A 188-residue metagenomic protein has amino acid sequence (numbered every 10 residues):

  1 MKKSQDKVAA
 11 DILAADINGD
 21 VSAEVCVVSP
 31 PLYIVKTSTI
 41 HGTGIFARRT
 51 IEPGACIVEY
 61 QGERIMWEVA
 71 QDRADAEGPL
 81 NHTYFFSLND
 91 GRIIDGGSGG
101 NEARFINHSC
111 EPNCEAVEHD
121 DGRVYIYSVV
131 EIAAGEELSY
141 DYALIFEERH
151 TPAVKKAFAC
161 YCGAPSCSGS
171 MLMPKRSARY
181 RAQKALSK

Functional and structural regions predicted by a protein language model:
K2-D11, I17, V21, C110-K188: C-terminal SET catalytic tail plus cysteine-rich post-SET Zn-binding segment of SAM-dependent SET-domain
Q5-A9, L13, N18-D20, E24-V117 (+1 more regions): Catalytic cores of histone-lysine modification enzymes
